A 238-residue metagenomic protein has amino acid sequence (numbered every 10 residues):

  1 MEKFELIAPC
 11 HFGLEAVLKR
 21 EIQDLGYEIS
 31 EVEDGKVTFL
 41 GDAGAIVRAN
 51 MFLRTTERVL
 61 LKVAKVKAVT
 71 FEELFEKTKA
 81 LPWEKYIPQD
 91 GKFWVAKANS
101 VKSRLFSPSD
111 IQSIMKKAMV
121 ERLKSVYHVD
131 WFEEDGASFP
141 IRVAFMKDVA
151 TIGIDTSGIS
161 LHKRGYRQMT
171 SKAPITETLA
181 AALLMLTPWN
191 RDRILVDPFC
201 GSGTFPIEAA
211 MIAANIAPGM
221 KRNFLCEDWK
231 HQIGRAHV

Functional and structural regions predicted by a protein language model:
E2-A137: Non-catalytic nucleic-acid substrate-recognition regions in nucleic-acid-modifying enzymes
W83-E84, W131, P140-R142, L186 (+1 more regions): A generic local secondary-structure boundary/capping motif
I141-I154: C-terminal edge-of-domain segments
I152-L186: SAM-dependent Rossmann-like transferase core, predominantly class I methyltransferases with a strong bias toward
I175-R235: Conserved S-adenosyl-L-methionine
